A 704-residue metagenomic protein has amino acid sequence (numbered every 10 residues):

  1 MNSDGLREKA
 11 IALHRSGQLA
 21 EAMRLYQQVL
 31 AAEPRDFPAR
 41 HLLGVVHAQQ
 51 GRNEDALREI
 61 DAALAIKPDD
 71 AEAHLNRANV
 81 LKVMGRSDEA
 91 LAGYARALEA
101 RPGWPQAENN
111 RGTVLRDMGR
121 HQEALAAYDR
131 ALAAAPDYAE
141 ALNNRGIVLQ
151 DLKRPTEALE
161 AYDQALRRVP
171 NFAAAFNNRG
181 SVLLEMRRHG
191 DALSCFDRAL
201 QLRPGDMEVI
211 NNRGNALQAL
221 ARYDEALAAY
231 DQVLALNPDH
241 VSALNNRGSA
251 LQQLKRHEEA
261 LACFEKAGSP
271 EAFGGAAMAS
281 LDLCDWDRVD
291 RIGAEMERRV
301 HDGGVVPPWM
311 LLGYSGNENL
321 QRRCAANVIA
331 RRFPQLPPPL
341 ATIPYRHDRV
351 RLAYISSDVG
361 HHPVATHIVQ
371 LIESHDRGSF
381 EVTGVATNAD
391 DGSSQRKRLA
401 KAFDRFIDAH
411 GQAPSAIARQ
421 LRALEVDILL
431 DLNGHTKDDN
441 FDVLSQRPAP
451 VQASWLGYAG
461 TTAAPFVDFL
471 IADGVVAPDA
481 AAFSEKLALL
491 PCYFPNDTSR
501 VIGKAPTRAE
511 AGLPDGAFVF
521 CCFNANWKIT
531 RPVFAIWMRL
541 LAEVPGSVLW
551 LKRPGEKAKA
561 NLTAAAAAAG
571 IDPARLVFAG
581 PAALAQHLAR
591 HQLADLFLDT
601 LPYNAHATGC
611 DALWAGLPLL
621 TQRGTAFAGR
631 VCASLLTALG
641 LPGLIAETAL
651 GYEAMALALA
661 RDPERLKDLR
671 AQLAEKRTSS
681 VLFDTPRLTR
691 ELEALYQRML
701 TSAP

Functional and structural regions predicted by a protein language model:
M1-G516, A525, A535, T563-I571 (+6 more regions): Alpha-helical solenoid repeat scaffolds of the TPR/TPR-like class and their adjacent stem/linker regions that mediate
S379-E381, M538-A567: A conserved nucleotide-sugar
C521-P532: Substrate-binding clefts and catalytic carboxylate motifs of secreted carbohydrate-active enzymes
A574-V577: Conserved RecA-like helicase motor-core motifs
L598, A612: Donor-sugar nucleotide-binding helix/loop cap in glycosyltransferases
T600-P602: A short structural motif in glycosyltransferase catalytic domains
